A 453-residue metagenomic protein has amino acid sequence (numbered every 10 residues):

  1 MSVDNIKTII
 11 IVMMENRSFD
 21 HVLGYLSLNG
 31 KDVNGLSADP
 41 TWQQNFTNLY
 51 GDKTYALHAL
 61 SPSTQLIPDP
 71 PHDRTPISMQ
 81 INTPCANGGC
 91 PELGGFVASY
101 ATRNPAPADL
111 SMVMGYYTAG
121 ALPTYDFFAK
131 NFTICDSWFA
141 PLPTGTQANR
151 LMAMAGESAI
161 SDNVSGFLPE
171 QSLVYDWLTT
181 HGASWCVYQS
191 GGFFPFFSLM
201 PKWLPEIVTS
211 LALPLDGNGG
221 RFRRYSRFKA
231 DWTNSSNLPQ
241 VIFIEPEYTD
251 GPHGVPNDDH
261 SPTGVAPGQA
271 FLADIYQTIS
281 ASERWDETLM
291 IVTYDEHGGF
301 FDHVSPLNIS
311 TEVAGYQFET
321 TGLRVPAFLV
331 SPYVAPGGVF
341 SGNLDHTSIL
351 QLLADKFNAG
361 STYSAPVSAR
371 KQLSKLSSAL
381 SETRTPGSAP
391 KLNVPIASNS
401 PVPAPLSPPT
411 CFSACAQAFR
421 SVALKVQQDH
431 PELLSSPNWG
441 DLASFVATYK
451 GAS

Functional and structural regions predicted by a protein language model:
M1-S453: N-terminal pro-sequences and low-complexity stem/linker regions of secreted or lumenal proteins
